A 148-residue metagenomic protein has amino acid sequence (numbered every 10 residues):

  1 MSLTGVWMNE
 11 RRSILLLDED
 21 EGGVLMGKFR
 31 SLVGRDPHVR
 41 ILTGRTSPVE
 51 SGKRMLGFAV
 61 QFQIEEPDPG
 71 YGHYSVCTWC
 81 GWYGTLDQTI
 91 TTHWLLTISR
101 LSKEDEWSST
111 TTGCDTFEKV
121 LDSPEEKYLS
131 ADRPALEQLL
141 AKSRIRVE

Functional and structural regions predicted by a protein language model:
M1-L86: Central antiparallel beta-sheet cores of small beta-barrel/beta-sandwich binding domains
T89-E148: Edge beta-strand at a domain terminus
